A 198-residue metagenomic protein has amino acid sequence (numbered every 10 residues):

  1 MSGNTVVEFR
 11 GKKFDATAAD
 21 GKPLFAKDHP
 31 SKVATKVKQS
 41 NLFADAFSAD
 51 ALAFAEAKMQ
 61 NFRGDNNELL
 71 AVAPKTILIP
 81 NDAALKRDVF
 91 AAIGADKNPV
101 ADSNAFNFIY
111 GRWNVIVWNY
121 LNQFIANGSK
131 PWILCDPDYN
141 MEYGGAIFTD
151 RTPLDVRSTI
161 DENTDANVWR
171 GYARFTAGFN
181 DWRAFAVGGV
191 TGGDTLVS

Functional and structural regions predicted by a protein language model:
M1-K13, I77, V168-A173: Long, contiguous amphipathic alpha-helices that act as assembly "spine/axial" helices in icosahedral shell and virion
N4-K32: Active-site acid/base region of carbohydrate-active enzymes
G21-G64, V72-T76, D82-S198: Sequence/fold signature of self-assembling virion shell proteins
N67: Helix-loop elements that line ligand-binding/catalytic pockets
